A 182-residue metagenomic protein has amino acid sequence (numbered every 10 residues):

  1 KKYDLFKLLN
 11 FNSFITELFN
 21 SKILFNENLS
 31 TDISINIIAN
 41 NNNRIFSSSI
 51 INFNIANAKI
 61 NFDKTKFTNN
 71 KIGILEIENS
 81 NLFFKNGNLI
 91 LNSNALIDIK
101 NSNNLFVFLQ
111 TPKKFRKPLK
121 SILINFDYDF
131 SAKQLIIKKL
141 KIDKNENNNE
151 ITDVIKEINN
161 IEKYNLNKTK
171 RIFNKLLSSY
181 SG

Functional and structural regions predicted by a protein language model:
K1-G182: Membrane-proximal interfacial segments on either side of biological membranes
